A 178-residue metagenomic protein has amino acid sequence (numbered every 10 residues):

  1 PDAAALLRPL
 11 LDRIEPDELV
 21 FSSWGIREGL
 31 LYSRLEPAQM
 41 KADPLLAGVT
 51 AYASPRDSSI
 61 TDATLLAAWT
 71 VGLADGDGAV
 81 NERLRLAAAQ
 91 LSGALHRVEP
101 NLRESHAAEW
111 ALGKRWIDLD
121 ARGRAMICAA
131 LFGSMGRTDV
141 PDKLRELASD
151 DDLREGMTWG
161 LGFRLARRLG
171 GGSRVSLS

Functional and structural regions predicted by a protein language model:
P1-S173: Helical "lid/coupling" subdomains associated with nucleotide-phosphate turnover
L177-S178: Charged substrate- and nucleic-acid-binding regions of tRNA-handling and nucleotidyl-transfer enzymes, centered on
